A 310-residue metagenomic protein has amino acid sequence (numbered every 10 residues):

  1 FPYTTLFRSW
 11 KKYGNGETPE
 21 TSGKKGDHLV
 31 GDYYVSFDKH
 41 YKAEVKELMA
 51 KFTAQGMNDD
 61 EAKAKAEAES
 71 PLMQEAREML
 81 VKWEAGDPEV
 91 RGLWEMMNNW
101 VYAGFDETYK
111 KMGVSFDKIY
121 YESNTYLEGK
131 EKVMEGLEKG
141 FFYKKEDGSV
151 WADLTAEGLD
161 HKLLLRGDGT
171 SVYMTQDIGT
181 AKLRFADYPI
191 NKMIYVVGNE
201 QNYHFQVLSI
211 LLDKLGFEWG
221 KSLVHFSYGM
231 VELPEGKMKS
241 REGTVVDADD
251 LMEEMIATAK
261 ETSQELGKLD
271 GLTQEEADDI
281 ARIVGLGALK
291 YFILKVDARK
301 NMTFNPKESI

Functional and structural regions predicted by a protein language model:
F1-I310: NTP-dependent nucleotidyl-transfer catalytic core
